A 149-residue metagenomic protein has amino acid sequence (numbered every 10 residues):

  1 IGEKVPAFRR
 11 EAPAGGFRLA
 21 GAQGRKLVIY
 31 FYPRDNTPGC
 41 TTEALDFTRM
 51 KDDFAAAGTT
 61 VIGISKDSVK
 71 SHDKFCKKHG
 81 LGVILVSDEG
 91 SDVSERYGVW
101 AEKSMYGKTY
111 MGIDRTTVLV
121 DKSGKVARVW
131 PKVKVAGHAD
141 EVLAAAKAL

Functional and structural regions predicted by a protein language model:
I1-L149: Chalcogenol-based redox active-site neighborhoods
